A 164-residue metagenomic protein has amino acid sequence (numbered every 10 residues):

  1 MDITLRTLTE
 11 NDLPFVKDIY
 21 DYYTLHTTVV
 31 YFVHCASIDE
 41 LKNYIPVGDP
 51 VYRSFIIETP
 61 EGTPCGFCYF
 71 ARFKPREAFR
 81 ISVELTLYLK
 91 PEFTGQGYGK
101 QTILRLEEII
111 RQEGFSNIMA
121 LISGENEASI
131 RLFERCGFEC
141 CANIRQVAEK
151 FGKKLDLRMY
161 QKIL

Functional and structural regions predicted by a protein language model:
D2-V16: A short beta-loop-alpha structural element at the N-terminal edge of CoA-dependent acyl/N-acetyltransferase catalytic
D18-C35: Helix-loop element at the rim of GNAT/NAT acetyltransferase active sites that forms part of the acceptor-substrate
Y20, F133, F138, Y160: Conserved active-site tyrosine of GNAT-family acetyltransferases
V33-E92, I103, I163: Acetyl-CoA-dependent GNAT
Y52, L155-M159: Short hydrophobic/aromatic beta-strand or adjacent loop that forms the aromatic wall/cage of a ligand/substrate-binding
R72, M119-I122, E139-D156: Conserved catalytic-core motifs of GNAT/GCN5-like acyltransferases
L89, G95-Q112, E127-R135: Conserved acetyl-CoA-binding loop-helix of GNAT-fold acetyltransferases
I110-I122: Conserved GNAT acetyl-CoA-binding A-motif
